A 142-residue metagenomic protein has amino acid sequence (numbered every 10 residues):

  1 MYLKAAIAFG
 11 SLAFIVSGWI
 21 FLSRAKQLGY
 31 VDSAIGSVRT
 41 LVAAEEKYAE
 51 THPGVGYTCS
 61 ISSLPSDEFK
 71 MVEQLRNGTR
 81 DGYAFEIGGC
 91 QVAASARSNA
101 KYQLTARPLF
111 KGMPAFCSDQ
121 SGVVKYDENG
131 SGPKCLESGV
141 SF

Functional and structural regions predicted by a protein language model:
Y2-E50: Amphipathic alpha-helical segments typified by the pilin-like N-terminal helix that continues immediately C-terminal
G36, T40-P114, S118-V124, E128 (+1 more regions): Extracellular/periplasmic head regions of type IV pilus-like filament subunits
